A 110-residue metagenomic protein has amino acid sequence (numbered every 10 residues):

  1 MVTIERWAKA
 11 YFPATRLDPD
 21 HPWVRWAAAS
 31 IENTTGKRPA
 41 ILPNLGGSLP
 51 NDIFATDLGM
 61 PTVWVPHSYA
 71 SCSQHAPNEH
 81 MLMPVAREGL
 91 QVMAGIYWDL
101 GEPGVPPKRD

Functional and structural regions predicted by a protein language model:
M1-D110: An extended, acidic, His-containing surface patch that forms the Zn2+-binding/catalytic region of metallohydrolases
